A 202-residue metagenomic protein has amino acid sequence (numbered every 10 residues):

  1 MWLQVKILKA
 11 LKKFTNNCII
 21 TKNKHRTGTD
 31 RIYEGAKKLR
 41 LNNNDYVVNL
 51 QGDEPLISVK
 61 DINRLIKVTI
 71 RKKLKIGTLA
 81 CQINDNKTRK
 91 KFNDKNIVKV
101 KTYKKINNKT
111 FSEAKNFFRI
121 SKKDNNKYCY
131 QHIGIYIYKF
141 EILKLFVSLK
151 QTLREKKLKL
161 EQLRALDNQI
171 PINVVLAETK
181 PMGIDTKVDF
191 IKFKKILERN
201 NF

Functional and structural regions predicted by a protein language model:
M1-Q4, A80-C81: Short beta-strand/turn micro-motifs composed of small residues that flank or help shape donor/cofactor-binding pockets
W2-L3, I57, Y138, D185: A conserved hydrophobic position in a structured secondary element of the catalytic/binding core that shapes
V5-K67: Short phosphate-binding loop-to-helix
L8, T29-I32, I62, A114 (+3 more regions): A general structural signal for well-ordered alpha-helical segments in protein cores
N17-I19, E113, P171-N173: Conserved beta-strand segments of alpha/beta enzyme cores
L41-N44, R71-I76, I170: Short, high-confidence coil segments that cap the C-terminus of an alpha-helix and link into the following beta-strand
S58-K150: Conserved core of the sugar-phosphate nucleotidyltransferase
K127-F202: Conserved alpha/beta core of the MobA/IspD/sugar-nucleotide pyrophosphorylase nucleotidyltransferase superfamily
